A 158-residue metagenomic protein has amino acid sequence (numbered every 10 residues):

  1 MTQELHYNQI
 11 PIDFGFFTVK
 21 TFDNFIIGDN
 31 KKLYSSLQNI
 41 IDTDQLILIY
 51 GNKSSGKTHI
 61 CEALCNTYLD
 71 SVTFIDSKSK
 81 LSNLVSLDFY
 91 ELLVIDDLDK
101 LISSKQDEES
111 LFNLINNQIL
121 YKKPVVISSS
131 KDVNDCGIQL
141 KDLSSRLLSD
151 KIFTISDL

Functional and structural regions predicted by a protein language model:
M1-N39: A short, basic N-terminal segment
T18, D70, Y121-K123, L148-K151: Short glycine-/polar-rich loops that comprise or flank the Walker A/P-loop and associated switch/sensor motifs
D44-C61: Walker A/P-loop nucleotide-binding motif
D44-L48, S71-T73, L92, P124-V126: Residue-level preference for the first positions of well-ordered beta-strands
C65-D76: Post-Walker A helix-loop "phosphate-sensing" segment adjacent to the P-loop in P-loop NTPases
S86-S129: Conserved nucleotide-sensing/catalytic segment adjacent to the nucleotide-binding pocket in NTP-handling enzymes
V133-L148: Short regulatory helix/loop adjacent to the ATP-binding pocket of P-loop NTPases
D135, D150-L158: Conserved AAA+ ATPase "SRH/arginine-finger" region at the nucleotide-binding site
